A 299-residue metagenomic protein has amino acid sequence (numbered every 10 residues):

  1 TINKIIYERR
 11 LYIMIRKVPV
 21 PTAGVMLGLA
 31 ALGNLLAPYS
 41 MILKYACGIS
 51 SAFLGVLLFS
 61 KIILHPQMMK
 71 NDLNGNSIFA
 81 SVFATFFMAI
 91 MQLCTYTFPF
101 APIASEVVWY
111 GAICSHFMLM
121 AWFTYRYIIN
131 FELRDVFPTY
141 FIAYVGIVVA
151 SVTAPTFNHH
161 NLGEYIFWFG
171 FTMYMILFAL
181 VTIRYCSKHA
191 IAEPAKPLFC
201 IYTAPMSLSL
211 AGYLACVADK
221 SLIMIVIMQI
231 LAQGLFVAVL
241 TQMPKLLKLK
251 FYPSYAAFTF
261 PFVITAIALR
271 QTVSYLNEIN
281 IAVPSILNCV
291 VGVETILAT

Functional and structural regions predicted by a protein language model:
R9-A31, P66-Q92, W109, Y125-V152 (+5 more regions): Juxtamembrane helix-loop boundaries in multi-pass membrane proteins
R9-S60: N-terminal signal-anchor module of multipass membrane proteins
G28-N34, A52-K61, V181-R184, L208-T299: C-terminal transmembrane-bundle signature of multipass membrane proteins, characterized by strong activation on
N34-M41, C94-E106, F123-N130, V152-L162: Membrane-water interface regions at transmembrane-helix termini and the short interhelical loops of multi-pass membrane
L43-V56, P102-F117, N161-I176, I223-Q233 (+1 more regions): Structural signature of hydrophobic alpha-helical transmembrane segments
L54-H65, A112-F123, Y174-V181, V237-L240: Membrane-water interface of transmembrane alpha-helices
G111, Y140-M243: Generic multipass alpha-helical transmembrane bundles of integral membrane proteins
